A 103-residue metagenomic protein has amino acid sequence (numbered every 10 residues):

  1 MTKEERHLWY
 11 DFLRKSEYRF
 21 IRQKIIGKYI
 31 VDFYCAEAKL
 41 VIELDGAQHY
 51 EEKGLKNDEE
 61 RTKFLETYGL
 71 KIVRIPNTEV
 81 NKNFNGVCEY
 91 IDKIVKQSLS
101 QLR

Functional and structural regions predicted by a protein language model:
M1-R103: Nucleic-acid endo/exonuclease domains
